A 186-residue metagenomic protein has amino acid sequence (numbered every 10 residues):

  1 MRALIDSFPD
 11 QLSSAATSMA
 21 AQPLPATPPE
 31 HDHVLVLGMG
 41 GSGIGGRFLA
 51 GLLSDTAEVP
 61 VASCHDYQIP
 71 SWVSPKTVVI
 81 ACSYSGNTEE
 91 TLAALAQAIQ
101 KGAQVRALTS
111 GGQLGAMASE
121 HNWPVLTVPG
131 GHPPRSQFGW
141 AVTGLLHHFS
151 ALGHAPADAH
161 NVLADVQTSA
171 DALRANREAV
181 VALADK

Functional and structural regions predicted by a protein language model:
M1-L4, F8, G45, A141 (+4 more regions): Alpha-helical structural motif
M1-P23: N-terminal amphipathic/basic leader segments beginning at the initiator methionine
M19-P23, I69-V73, A179: Structural motif
A20-H31, A182-K186: Glycine-rich phosphate/diphosphate-binding loops that line cofactor/substrate pockets in enzymes
P28-Q167, D171: Glycine-rich phosphate-binding loops that contact phosphosugars or nucleotide phosphates
A164-K186: ATP/pyrophosphate-binding catalytic subdomain of soluble kinases
